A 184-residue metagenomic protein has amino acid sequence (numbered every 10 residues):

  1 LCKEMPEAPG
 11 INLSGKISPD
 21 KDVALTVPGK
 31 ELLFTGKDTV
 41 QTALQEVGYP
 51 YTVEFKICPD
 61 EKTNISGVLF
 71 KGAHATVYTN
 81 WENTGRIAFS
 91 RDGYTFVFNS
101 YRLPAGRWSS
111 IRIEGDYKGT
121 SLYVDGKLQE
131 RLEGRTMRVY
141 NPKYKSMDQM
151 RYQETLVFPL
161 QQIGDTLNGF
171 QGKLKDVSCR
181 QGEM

Functional and structural regions predicted by a protein language model:
L1-M184: Extracellular glycan-associated modules
